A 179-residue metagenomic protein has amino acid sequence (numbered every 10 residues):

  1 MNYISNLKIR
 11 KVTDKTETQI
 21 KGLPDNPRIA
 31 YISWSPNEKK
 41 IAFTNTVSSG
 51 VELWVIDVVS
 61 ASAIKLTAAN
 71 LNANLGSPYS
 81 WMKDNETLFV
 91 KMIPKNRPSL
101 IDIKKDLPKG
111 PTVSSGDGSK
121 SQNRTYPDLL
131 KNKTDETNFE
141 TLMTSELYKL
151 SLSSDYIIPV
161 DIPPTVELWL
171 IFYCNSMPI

Functional and structural regions predicted by a protein language model:
M1-I179: Beta-propeller folds
